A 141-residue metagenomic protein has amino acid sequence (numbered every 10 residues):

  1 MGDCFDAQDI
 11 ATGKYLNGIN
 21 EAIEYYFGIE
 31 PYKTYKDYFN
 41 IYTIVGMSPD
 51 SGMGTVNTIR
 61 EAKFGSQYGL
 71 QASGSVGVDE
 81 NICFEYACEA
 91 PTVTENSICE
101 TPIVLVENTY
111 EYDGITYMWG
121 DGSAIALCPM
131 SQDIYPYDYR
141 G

Functional and structural regions predicted by a protein language model:
M1-C99, V106-T109: Propeptide-to-catalytic entry region of secreted or membrane-anchored zinc metalloproteases
F5, D9-L16, G120-G141: Short pre-active-site segment immediately N-terminal to the catalytic Zn-binding motif
G13, G114-I115: Intrinsic-disorder/low-complexity loop/linker signature
E61, G65, T116-M118, Y137: Compositionally biased, low-complexity repeat tracts
V104, E111-G114, D121, A126: Nuclease catalytic cores that cleave nucleic-acid phosphodiester bonds, predominantly acidic two-metal-ion
